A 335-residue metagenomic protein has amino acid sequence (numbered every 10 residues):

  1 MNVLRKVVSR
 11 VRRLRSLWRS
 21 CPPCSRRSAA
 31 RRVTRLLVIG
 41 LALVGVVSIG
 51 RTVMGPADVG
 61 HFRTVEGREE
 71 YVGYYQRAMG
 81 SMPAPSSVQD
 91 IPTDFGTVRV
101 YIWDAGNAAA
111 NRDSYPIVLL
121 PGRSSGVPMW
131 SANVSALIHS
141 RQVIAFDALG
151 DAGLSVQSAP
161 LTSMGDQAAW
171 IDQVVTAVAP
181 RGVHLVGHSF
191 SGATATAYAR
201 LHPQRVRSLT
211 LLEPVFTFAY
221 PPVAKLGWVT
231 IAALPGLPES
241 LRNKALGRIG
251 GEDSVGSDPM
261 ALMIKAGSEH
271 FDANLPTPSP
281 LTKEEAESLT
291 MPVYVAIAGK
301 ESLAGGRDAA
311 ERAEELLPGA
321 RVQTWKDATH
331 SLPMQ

Functional and structural regions predicted by a protein language model:
V33-D90: An N-terminal hydrophobic leader/cap segment in hydrolases
R99, W103-G153: Conserved HGGG/HGGXW glycine-rich cap/lid loop of the alpha/beta-hydrolase fold
A145-V186: Active-site loop/oxyanion-hole signature of alpha/beta-hydrolase fold enzymes
G187, S191, A195: Gly/Ala-rich beta-loop-alpha elbow adjacent to hydrolase catalytic centers
T196, R200, L209-G236: Flexible "cap/lid" loop of the alpha/beta hydrolase fold
Y220-V223, L234-T290: Conserved alpha/beta-hydrolase catalytic His-Asp/Glu region
A273-E315: Conserved serine/cysteine hydrolase catalytic core
A328-Q335: Catalytic histidine-centered segment of alpha/beta-hydrolase-like enzymes
